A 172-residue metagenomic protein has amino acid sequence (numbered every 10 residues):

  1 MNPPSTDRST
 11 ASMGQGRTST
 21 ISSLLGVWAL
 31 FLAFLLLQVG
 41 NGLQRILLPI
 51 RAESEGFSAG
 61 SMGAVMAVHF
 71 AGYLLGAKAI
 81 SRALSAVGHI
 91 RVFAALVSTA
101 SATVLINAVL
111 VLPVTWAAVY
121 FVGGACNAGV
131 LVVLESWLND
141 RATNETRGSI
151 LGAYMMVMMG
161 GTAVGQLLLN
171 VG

Functional and structural regions predicted by a protein language model:
I21-F70: Helix-loop boundary and gating motifs at the non-cytosolic
L30, V114-Y120: Short hydrophobic/alpha-helical segments at membrane-entry points of transmembrane helices in Major Facilitator
A59-G60, N144-A153: Loop-to-transmembrane helix entry/capping segments in MFS-fold secondary transporters and related SLC/MFSD carriers
M66, F70, V97, L151-M159: Small-residue-rich transmembrane alpha-helices and their cytosolic helix-loop interfaces in multi-pass secondary
F70-K78, T162-A163: Residue-level signature of mid-helix packing/kink "hotspots" within the transmembrane helices of 12-pass Major
G76-G88, L169: Helix-to-loop junctions at the C-terminal end of transmembrane segments in multipass secondary transporters
R91-L105: Structural signature of the two symmetry-related core transmembrane helices
G129-A142: Intracellular juxtamembrane helix-capping segments at the cytosolic ends of symmetry-related transmembrane helices
